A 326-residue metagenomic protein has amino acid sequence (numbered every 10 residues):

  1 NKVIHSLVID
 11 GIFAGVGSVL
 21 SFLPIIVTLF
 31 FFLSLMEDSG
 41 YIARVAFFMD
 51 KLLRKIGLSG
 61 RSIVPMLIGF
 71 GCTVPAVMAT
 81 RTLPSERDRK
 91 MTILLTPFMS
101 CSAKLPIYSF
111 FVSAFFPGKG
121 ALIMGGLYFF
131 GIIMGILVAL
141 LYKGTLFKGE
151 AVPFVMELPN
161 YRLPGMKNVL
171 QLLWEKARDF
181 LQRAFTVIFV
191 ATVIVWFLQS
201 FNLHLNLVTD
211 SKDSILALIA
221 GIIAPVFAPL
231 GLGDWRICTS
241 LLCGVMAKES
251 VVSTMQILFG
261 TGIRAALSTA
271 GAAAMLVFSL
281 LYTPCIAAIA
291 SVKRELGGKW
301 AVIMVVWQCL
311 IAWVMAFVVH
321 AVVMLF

Functional and structural regions predicted by a protein language model:
N1-I12, V16, I56, V77-R89 (+1 more regions): Extended, low-charge hydrophobic alpha-helical regions
N1-Y41, K55-I68, P75: Membrane-embedded translocation segments of transport machinery
F13-A14, L29-S34, V112-A114, L127-Y142 (+3 more regions): Hydrophobic core segments of alpha-helical transmembrane domains in multi-pass membrane transport and ion-translocation
M36-K55, A79-T96, K143-P159, A290-V302: Juxtamembrane helix-loop transition segments at the membrane interface in multi-pass membrane proteins
A43-T73, K148-L172, L218: Juxtamembrane inter-helical linkers in multi-pass membrane proteins
L52, P97-S100, L122-V138, T209-A228 (+1 more regions): Small-residue-enriched core segments of transmembrane alpha-helices in multipass membrane transport and channel
S102-G125, A287-G297, V318-F326: Transmembrane helix-loop junctions at the membrane interface of multipass transporters and ion channels
L122, K148-A151, Y161-N206, A224: Long hydrophobic segments that form regular secondary structure
